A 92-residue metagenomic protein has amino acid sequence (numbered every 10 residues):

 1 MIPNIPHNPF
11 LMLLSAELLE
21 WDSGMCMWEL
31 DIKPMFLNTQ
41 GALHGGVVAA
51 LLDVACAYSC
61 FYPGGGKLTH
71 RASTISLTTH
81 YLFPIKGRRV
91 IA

Functional and structural regions predicted by a protein language model:
M1-I91: Terminal targeting signals and extreme-terminal segments of soluble enzymes
